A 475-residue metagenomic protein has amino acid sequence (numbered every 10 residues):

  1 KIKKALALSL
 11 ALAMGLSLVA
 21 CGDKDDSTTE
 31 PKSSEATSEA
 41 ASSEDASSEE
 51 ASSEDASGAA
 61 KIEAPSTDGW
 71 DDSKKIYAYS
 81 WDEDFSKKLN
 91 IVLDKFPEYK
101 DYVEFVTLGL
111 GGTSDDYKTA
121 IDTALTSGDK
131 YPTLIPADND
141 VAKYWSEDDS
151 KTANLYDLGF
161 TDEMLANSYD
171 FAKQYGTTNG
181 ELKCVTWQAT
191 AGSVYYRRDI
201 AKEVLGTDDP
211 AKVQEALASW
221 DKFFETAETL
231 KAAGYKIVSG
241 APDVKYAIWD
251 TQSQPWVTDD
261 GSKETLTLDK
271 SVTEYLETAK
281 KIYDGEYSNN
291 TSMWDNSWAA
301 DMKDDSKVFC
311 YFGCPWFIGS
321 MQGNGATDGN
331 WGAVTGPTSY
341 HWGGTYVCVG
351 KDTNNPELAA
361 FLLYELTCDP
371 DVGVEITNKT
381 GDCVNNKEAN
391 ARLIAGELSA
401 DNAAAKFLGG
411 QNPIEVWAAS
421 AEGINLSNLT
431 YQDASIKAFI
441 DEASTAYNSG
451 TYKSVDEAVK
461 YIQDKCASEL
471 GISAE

Functional and structural regions predicted by a protein language model:
S17-A20: C-terminal motif of bacterial Sec signal peptides marking the signal peptidase cleavage site
G22-A142, L358, E442, Y452 (+1 more regions): Conserved N-terminal structural module of periplasmic/extracytoplasmic solute-binding proteins
G58-T67, I135-S193, D221-F224, N330-T335 (+1 more regions): Hinge/lid segment of periplasmic solute-binding proteins
E98-S168, E181, E203-V204, A300-M302 (+1 more regions): Extracytoplasmic "Venus flytrap"/periplasmic binding protein-like
E104-T107, T126, N324-A391: Extracytoplasmic/periplasmic substrate-recognition and gating elements
T177-W187, G192-V194, S219-T265, S271: Extracytoplasmic/periplasmic solute-binding protein
F224-L230, G261-N296, Q322: Glycine-centered hinge/linker elements that transmit conformational signals in sensory and ligand-binding systems
A403-L470: C-terminal capping/gating helix-and-loop segments adjacent to ligand/active sites or protein-protein/ligand interfaces
